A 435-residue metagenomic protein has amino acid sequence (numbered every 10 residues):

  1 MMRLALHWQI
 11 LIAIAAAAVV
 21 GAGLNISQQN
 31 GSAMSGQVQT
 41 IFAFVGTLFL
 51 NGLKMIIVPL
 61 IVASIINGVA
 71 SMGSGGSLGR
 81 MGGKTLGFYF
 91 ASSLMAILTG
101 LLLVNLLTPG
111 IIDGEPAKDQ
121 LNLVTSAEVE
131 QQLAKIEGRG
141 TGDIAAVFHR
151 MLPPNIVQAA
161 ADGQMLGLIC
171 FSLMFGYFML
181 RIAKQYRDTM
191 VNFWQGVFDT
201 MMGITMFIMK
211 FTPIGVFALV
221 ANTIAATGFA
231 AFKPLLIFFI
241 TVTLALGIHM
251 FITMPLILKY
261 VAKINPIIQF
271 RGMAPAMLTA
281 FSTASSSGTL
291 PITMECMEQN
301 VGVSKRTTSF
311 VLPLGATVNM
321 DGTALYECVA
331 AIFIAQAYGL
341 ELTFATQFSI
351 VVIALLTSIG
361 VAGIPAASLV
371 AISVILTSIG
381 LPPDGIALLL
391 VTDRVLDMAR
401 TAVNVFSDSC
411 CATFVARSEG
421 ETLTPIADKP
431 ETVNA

Functional and structural regions predicted by a protein language model:
M2-R3, H7, L11, A18-G23 (+5 more regions): Signature of multi-pass transmembrane helix bundles
G23-L123, G385: Early transmembrane hairpin of solute transport permeases
A33-I41, G79, F229-I237, K263-A274 (+2 more regions): Membrane-water interface of transmembrane alpha-helices in multipass transporters/channels
L48, T85-F90, M174, G196 (+8 more regions): Transmembrane helix-bundle signature of multi-pass membrane transporters/permeases
A70-S77, I112-D113, I182-D188, G196 (+6 more regions): Juxtamembrane helix-boundary/capping and inter-helix hinge elements in multi-pass membrane proteins
G76-K84, G203-F207, N300-G315, F344-T346 (+2 more regions): Membrane-interface alpha-helices at helix entry/exit sites of multi-pass transporters
I112, C328-A435: Transmembrane alpha-helical segments and their short flanking loops that form helix-hairpins/helix-helix interfaces
F270-E327, V352-L369, V395, A399-F414: Alpha-helical membrane segments and immediately flanking helix-loop junctions that form or couple to the substrate/ion
